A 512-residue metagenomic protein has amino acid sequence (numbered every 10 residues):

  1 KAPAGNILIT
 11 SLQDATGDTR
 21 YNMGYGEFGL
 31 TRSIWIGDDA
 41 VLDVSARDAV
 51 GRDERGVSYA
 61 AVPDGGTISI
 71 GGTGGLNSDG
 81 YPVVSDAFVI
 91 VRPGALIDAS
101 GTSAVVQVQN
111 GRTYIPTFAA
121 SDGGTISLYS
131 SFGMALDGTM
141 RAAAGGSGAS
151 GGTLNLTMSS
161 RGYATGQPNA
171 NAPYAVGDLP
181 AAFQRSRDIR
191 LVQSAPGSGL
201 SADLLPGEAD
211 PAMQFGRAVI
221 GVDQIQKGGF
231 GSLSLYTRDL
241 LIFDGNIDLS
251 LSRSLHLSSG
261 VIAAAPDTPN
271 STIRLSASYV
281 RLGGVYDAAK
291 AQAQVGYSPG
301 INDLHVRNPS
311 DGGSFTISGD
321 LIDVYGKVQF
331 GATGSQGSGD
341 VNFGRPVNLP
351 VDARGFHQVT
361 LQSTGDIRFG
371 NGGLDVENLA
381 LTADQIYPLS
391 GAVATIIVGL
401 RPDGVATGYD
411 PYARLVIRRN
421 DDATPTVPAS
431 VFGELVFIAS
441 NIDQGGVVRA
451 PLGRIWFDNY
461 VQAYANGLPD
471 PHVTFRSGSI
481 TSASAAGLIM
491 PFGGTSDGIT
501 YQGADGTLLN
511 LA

Functional and structural regions predicted by a protein language model:
K1-A512: Extracellular and secretory-pathway beta-repeat/beta-biased strand scaffolds
